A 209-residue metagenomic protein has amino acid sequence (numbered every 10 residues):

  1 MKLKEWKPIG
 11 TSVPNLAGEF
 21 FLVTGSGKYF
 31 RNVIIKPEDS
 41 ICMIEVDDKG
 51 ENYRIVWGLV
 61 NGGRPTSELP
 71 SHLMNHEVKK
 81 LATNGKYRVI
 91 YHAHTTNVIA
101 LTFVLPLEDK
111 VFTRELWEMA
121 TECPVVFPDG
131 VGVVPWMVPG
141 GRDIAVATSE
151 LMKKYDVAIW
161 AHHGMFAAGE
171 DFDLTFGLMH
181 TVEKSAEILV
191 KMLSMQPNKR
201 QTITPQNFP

Functional and structural regions predicted by a protein language model:
M1-P209: Glycine-rich flexible loops
